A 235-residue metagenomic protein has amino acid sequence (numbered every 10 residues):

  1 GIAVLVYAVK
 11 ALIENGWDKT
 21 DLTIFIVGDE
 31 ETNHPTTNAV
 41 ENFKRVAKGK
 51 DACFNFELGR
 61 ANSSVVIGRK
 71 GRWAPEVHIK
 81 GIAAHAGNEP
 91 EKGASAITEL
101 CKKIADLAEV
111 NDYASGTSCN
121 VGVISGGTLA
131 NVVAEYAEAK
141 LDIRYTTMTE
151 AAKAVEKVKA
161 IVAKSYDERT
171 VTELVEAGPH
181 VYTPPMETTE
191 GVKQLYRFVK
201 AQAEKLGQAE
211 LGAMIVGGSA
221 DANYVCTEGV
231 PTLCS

Functional and structural regions predicted by a protein language model:
I2-G68: Acidic/histidine-rich catalytic neighborhood of metal-dependent amide-processing enzymes
A3-K10, E41-K44, I97-A105, K159 (+2 more regions): Predominant activation on well-ordered alpha-helical scaffold segments within soluble catalytic domains
W17, V66-G71, A130-E135, Y224-E228: Short glycine/proline-enriched loop/turn "hinge" motifs that connect secondary-structure elements and lie
I67, E89-S125, V132-V133, Y145-V175: Acidic-enriched catalytic cores of C-N bond-cleaving enzymes acting on peptides and small amides
I79, I143-Y145: Hydrophobic beta-strand positions in extracellular immunoglobulin-like domains
N120-G127, E173-K193, I215-G217, D221-N223: A short beta-alpha structural unit
L206-S235: Zn-dependent metallopeptidase/amidohydrolase metal-coordination segment
